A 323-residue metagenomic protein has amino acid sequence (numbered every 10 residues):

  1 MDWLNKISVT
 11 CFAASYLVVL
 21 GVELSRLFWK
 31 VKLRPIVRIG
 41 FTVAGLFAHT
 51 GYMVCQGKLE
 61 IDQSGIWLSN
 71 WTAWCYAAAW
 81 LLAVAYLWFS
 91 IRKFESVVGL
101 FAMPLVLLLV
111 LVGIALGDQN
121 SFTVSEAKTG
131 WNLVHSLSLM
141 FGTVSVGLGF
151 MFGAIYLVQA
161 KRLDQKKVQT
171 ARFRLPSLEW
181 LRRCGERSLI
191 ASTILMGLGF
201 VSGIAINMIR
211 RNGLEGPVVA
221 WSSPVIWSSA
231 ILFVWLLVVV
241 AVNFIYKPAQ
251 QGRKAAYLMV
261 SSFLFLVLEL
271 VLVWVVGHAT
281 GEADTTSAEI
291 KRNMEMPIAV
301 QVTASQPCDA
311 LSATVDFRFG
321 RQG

Functional and structural regions predicted by a protein language model:
N5-D62, L68-N120, S138-A160, W180-N212 (+1 more regions): Hydrophobic cores of alpha-helical transmembrane segments in multi-pass integral membrane proteins
I61-Q63, K166-A171, N212-G216: Short helix-coil transition/hinge motifs at the ends and kinks of transmembrane helices, capturing the brief
S121-A127, T170-L175: Flexible interhelical linker loops that connect adjacent transmembrane helices in multi-pass membrane transporters
F122-M140: Active-site glycine-rich loop that binds ribose-phosphate moieties when present
L163-E179: Juxtamembrane inter-helical linkers in multi-pass membrane proteins
G216-V219, T286-A288: Short, membrane-exposed interhelical loops at transmembrane-helix boundaries
G281-G323: Low-complexity, proline/glycine-enriched hydrophobic segments characteristic of transmembrane helices
